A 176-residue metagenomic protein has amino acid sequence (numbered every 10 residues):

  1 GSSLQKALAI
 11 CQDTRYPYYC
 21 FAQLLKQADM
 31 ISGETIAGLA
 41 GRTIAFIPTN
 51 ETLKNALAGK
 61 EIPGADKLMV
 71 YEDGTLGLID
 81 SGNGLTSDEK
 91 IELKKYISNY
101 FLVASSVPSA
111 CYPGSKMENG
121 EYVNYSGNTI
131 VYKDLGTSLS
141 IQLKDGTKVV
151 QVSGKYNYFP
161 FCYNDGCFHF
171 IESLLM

Functional and structural regions predicted by a protein language model:
G1-M176: Mature, structured domains of secreted/extracytosolic soluble proteins
